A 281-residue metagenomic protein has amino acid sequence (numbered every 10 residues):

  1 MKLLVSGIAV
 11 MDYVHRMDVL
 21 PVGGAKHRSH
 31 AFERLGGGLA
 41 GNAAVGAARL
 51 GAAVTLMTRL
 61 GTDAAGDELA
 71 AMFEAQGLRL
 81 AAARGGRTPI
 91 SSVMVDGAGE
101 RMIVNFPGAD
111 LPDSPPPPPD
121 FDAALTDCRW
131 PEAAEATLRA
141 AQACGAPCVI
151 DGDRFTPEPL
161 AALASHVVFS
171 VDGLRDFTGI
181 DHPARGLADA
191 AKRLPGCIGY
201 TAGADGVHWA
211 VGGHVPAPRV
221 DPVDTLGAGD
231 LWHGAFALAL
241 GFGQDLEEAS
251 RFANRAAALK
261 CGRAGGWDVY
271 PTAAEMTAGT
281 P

Functional and structural regions predicted by a protein language model:
M1-A9, A70-A83, S91-H214: Ribokinase/PfkB-type carbohydrate-kinase core domain
M1-M57, P222, A264: Glycine-rich phosphate/adenosyl-contacting loop at the front of the ribokinase-like
L3, H182-P281: Conserved phosphate-binding/catalytic region of the ribokinase-like
D12, R175, W267: Nucleotide phosphate-binding site architecture
A48-R49, Q142, G241: Gly/Ala-rich phosphate-binding loop of Rossmann-like dinucleotide-binding domains, activating on the conserved
A53-L80: A glycine-rich beta-to-alpha transition motif near the start of alpha/beta enzyme domains, typified by
